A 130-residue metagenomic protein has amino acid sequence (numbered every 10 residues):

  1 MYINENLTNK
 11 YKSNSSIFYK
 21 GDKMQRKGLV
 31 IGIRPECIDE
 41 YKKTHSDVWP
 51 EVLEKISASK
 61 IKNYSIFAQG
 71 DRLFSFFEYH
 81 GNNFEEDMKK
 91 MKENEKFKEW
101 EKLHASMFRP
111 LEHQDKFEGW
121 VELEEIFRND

Functional and structural regions predicted by a protein language model:
K10-K23: Short, Lys/Arg-enriched N-terminal segments with co-localized hydrophobic residues within the first ~10-30 amino acids
K27-G32: Active-site-flanking beta-strand signature of metal-NTP-handling nucleotidyl enzymes and homologous cyclase-like
C37-K62: Short amphipathic alpha-helical segments
L53-F74, E78-N82: Short, glycine- and small/hydrophobic-rich beta-strand elements in well-ordered beta-sheets
S59, H80-G119: An amphipathic, aromatic/His-enriched active-site/gating alpha helix that lines ligand/cofactor pockets
F117-D130: Charged phosphate-binding loop/patch that engages nucleotide di/tri-phosphates or the phosphate backbone of nucleic
